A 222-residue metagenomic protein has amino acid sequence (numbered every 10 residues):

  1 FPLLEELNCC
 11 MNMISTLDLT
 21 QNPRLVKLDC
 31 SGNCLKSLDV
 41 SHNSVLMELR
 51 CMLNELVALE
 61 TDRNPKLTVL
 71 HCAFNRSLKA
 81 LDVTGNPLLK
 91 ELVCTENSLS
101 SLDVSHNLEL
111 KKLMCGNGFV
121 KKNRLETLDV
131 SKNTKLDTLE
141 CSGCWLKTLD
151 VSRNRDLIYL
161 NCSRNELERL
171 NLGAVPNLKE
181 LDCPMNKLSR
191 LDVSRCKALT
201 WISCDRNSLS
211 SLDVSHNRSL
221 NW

Functional and structural regions predicted by a protein language model:
F1-L3, N22-L25, N43-L46, N64-L67 (+9 more regions): Leucine-rich repeat
E5-C9, V26-C30, M47-C51, T68-C72 (+9 more regions): Conserved hydrophobic beta-strand positions in leucine-rich repeat
N12, N33, N54, N75-R76 (+7 more regions): Consensus "Asn ladder" position of solenoid repeat domains
T16-L17, Q21, D62, V69 (+8 more regions): N-terminal compositionally biased, intrinsically disordered segments and leader/signal-like regions
L17, L38, L59, A80-L81 (+6 more regions): Canonical leucine-rich repeat
S203, S210, S215-R218, W222: Ankyrin-repeat and related helical/solenoid repeat scaffolds used for protein-protein interactions
